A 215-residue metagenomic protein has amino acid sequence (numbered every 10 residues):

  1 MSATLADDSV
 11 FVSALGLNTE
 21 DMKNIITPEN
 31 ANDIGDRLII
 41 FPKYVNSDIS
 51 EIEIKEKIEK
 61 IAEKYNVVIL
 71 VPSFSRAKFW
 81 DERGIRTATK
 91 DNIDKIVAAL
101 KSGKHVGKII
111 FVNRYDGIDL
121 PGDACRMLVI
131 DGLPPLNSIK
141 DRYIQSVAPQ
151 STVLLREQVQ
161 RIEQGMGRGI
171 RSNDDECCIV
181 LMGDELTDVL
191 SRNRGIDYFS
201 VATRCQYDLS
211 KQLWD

Functional and structural regions predicted by a protein language model:
M1, Y65-I69, V106-I109, I179: Generic beta-sheet signal
T4-K60: Interdomain hinge/linker at the junction between the two RecA-like core domains of SF2 helicases
L5, I61-R83: Conserved strand-helix element at the start of the C-terminal RecA-like helicase core
F11-E20, R83-A88, A124-L128, R142-A148 (+1 more regions): Short secondary-structure boundary/capping segments
E20-I26, E82-V97: Conserved RecA-like helicase motor-core motifs
Y44-V45, A99-D188: Conserved RecA-like P-loop NTPase helicase motor core
N66, S75-R76, S172-D215: Long, largely alpha-helical accessory region at the distal end of helicase-like NTP-driven motors
V71-S75, T87-L100, F111-D116: Conserved helicase motor
